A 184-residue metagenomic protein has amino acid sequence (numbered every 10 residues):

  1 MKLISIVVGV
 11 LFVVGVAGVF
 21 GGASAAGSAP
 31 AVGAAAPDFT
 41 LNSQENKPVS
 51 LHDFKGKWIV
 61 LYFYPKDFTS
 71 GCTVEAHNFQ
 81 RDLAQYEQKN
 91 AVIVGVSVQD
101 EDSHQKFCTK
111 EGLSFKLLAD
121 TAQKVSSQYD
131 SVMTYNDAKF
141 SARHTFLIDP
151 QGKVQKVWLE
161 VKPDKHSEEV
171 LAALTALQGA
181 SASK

Functional and structural regions predicted by a protein language model:
I4-I6, V10-D38, A182-K184: N-proximal helix/coil linker or "cap" segments that precede and/or mark the start of modular domains
P30, F39-W58: A short beta-strand-turn-helix
A36-P37, W58, A142-H144: Short loop/turn microsegments at loop-to-beta-strand junctions
H52-T73: Short active-site neighborhood of thiol/selenol oxidoreductases, capturing the structured segment around
G71-L113, T121-S127: Structural microenvironment flanking redox-active thiols in thiol-disulfide oxidoreductases
L113-F115, V132-Y135, K139-F146: Structural micro-motif
F140-K184: Thiol-/selenol-based redox modules, centered on thioredoxin-like and closely related oxidoreductase domains
